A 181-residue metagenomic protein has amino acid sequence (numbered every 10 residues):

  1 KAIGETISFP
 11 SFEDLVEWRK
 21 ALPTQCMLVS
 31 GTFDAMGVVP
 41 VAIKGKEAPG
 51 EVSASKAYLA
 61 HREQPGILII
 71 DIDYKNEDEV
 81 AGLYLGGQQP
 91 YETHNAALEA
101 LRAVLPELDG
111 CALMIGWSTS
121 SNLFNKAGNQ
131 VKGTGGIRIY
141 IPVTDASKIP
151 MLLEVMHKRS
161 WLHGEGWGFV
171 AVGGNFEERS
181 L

Functional and structural regions predicted by a protein language model:
K1-I137, I141-H163: Signature for HUH/AEP ssDNA processing cores
W161-L181: Flexible helix-coil linker/hinge segments at domain or subdomain boundaries
